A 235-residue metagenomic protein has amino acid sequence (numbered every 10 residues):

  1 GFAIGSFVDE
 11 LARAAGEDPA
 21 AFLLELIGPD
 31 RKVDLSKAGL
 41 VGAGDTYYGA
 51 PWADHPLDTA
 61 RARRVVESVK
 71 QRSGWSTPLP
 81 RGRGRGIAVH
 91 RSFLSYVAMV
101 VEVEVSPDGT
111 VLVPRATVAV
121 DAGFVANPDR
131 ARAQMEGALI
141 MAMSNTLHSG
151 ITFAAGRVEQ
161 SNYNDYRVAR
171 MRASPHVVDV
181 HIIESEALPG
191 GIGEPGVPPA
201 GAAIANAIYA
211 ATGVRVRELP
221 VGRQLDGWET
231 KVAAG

Functional and structural regions predicted by a protein language model:
G1-G235: Cofactor-binding beta-sheet edge motifs in enzyme active sites
